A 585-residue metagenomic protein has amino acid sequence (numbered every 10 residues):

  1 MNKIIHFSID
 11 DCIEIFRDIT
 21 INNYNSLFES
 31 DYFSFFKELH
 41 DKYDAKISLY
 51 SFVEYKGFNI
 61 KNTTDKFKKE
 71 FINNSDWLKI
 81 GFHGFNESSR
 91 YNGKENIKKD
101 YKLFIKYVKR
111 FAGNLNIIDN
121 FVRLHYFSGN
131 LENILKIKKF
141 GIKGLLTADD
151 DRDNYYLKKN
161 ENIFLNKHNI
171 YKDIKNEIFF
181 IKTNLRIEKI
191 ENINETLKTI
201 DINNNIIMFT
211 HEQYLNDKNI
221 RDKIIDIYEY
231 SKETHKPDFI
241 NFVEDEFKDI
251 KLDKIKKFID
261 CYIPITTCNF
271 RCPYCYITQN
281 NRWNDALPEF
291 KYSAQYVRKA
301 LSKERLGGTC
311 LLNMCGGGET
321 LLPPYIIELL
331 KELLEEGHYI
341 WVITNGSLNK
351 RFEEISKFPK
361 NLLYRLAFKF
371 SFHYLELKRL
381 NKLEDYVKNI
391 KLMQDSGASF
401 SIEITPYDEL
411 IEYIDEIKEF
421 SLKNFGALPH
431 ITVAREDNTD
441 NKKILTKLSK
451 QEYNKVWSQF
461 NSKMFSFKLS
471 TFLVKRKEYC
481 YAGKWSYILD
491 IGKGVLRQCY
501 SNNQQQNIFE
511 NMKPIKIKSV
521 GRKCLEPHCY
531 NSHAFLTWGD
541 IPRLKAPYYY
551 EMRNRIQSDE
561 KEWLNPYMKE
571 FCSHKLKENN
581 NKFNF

Functional and structural regions predicted by a protein language model:
M1-N73, I118, M208: Active-site beta->alpha N-cap acidic-glycine motif
S34-A45, N59-H83, T196-I202, K303-R305 (+5 more regions): Acidic (Asp/Glu)-rich catalytic clusters
K46-N133, D153, M208: Metal-dependent polysaccharide deacetylase catalytic core of the NodB/CE4 family, i.e., the active-site-bearing domain
I60, N114-M208, D217-D222, F247-I250: Active-site-adjacent pocket scaffolds in enzyme catalytic domains
L252-Q295: Canonical Radical SAM [4Fe-4S] cluster-binding loop centered on the CxxxCxxC motif and its immediate flanking residues
Q279-Y292, G308-L322, L333-R351, N361-D385 (+2 more regions): Core AdoMet radical
H373-G492: Radical SAM enzyme [4Fe-4S]-AdoMet core and its adjacent flexible, acidic and glycine-rich loops/tails across
D440-F585: Accessory C-terminal segments flanking Radical SAM cores
